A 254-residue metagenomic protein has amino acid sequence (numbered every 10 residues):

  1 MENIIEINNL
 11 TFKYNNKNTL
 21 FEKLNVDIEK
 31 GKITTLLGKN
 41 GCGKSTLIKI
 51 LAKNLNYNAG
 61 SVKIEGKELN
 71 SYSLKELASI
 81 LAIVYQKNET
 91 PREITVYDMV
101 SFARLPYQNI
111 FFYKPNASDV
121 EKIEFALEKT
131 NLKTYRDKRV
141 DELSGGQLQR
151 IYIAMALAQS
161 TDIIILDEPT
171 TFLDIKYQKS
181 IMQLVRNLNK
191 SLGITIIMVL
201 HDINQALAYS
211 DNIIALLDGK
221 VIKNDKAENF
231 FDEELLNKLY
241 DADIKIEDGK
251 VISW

Functional and structural regions predicted by a protein language model:
M1-I7, T11-K23, S71-S73, P91: A short, flexible loop at the N-terminus of ABC-type nucleotide-binding domains that lies
L37-K39: The feature captures the beta-strand-to-loop junction immediately N-terminal to the Walker
A52: Helix-to-loop junction immediately C-terminal to a conserved catalytic motif
G60-E68, L77: Conserved ABC transporter NBD signature motif
R139-L143: Conserved ABC ATPase signature
I164-E168: Catalytic Walker B motif of ABC-type/P-loop ATPase nucleotide-binding domains
L239-W254: ABC ATPase nucleotide-binding domains
